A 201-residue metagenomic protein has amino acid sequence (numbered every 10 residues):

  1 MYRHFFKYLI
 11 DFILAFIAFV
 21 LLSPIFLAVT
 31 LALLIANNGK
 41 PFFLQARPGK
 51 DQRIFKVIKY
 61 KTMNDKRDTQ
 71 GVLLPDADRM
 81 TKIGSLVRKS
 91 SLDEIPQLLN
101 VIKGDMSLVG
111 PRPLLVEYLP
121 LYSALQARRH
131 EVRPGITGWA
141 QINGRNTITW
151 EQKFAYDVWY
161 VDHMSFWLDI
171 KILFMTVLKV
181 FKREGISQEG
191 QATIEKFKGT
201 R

Functional and structural regions predicted by a protein language model:
M1-D65, I172-R201: A hydrophobic, helix-centered structural microdomain
R3, K7-I10, A77-G84, V116 (+2 more regions): Alpha-helical membrane and juxtamembrane elements of multi-pass inner-membrane transport and channel proteins
A15, T30, F43, T81-S85 (+2 more regions): Positions in alpha-helical segments
V20-S23, K89-D93, V109, R145 (+1 more regions): Residue-level signal for short amphipathic helical patches enriched in basic/charged and nearby hydrophobic residues
V29, L44, V72, V109-P111 (+3 more regions): Short, hydrophobic secondary-structure boundary micro-motifs
F43-R79, T137-A155: Short, glycine-rich, amphipathic interfacial segments at transmembrane boundaries or analogous
D76-R133, L173-T176: A short, structured surface patch at a secondary-structure boundary
F154-E184: A contiguous, mid-protein "functional segment" used to position or interact with cofactors/ions or partner subunits
